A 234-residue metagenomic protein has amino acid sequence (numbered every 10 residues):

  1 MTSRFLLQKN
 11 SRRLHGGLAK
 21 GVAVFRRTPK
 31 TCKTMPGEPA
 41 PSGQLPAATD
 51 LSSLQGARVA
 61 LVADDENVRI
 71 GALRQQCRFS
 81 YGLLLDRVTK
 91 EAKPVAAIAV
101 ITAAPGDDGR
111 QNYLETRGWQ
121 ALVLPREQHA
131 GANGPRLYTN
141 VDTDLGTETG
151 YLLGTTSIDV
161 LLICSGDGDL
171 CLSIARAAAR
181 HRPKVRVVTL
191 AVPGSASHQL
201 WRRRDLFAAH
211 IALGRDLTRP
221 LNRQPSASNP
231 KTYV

Functional and structural regions predicted by a protein language model:
T2-V234: Terminal and domain-boundary accessory regions
